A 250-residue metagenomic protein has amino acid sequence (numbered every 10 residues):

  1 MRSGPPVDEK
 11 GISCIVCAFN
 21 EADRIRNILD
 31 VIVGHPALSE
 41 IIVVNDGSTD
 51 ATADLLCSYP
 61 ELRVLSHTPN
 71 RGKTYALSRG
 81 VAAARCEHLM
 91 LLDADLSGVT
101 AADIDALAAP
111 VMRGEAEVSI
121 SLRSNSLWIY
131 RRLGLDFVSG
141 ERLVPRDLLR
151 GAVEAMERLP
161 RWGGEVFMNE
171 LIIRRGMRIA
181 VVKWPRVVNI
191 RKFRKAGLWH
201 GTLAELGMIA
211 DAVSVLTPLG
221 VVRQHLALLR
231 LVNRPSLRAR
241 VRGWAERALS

Functional and structural regions predicted by a protein language model:
R2-P5, I173-S250: Hydrophobic helical membrane-anchoring modules
G11-S13, E40, F167: Cell-envelope/extracellular polymer assembly enzymes that use nucleotide-activated donors
N20-G34: Short, well-formed alpha-helical segments that are part of the catalytic scaffolds of diverse glycosyltransferases
I32-V33, D46-G47, R71: Conserved short acidic donor-positioning loop in nucleotide-sugar-dependent glycosyltransferases
S39, A53-A83, S119-L122: Conserved donor nucleotide-binding strand/loop of the catalytic core
N45-A53: A conserved acidic beta->alpha catalytic loop
L89: Short aromatic/hydrophobic "clamp" motif used to bind/position activated sugar donors
A101-L122: Conserved donor-nucleotide/metal-binding helix-loop-beta segment in metal-dependent transferases, i.e., the alpha-helix
